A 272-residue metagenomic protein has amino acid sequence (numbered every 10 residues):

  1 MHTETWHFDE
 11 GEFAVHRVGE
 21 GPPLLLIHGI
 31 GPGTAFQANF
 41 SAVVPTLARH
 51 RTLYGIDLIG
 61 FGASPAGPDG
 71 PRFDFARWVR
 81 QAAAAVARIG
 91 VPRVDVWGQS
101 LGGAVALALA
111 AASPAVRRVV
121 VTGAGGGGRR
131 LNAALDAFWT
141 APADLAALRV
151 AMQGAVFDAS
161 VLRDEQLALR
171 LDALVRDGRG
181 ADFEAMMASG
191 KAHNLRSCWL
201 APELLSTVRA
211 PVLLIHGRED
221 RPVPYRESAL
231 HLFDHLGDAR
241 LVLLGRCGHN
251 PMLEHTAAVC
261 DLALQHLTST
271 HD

Functional and structural regions predicted by a protein language model:
G11, H16-A63: Conserved HGGG/HGGXW glycine-rich cap/lid loop of the alpha/beta-hydrolase fold
G55-W97, L253, D261: Active-site loop/oxyanion-hole signature of alpha/beta-hydrolase fold enzymes
G98, G102, A106: Gly/Ala-rich beta-loop-alpha elbow adjacent to hydrolase catalytic centers
L107-A111, A115-V150: Flexible "cap/lid" loop of the alpha/beta hydrolase fold
L145-L205: Conserved alpha/beta-hydrolase catalytic His-Asp/Glu region
V208, L214-H216: Short beta-strand/loop motif that positions the catalytic acidic residue of the alpha/beta-hydrolase fold
R221-E227: Conserved alpha/beta-hydrolase "acid-adjacent" motif
D238-D272: Catalytic active-site module of serine/aspartate enzymes centered on a nucleophile-bearing elbow/loop
